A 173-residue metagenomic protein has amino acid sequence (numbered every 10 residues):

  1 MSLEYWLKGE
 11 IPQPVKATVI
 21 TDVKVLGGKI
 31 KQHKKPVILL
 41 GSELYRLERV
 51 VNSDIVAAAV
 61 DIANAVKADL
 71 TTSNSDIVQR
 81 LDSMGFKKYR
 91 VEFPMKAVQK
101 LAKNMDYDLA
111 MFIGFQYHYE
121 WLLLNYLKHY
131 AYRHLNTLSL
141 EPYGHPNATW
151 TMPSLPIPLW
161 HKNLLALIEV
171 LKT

Functional and structural regions predicted by a protein language model:
M1-L26: A nucleotide-sugar donor-handling region in carbohydrate enzymes
S2-E10, E120-T173: Glycine-rich, acidic loop regions that bind phosphate or pyrophosphate groups
I11-P14, K34-V51: Glycine-rich phosphate/diphosphate-binding loops and the adjacent beta-loop-alpha structural elements that coordinate
V23-I38, I62-A65: Glycine-rich phosphate/diphosphate-binding loops that line cofactor/substrate pockets in enzymes
P36-V37, A110, T137: Short, well-ordered beta-strand core segments
I38, L70-N74, S139-L140: General beta-strand structural signal in soluble alpha/beta enzymes
S42-L44, N74-V78, P142-G144: Short, ordered loop/turn segments at secondary-structure junctions
V50-H129, T149-M152: Glycine-rich, anion-gripping cofactor-binding loops and their flanking helix/strand elements in enzyme active sites
